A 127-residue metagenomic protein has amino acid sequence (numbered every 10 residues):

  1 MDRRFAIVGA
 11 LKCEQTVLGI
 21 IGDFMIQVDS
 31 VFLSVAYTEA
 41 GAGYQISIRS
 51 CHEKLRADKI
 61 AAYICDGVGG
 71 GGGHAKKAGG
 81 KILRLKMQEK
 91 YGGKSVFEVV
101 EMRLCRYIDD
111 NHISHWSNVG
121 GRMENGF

Functional and structural regions predicted by a protein language model:
M1-F127: Hydrophobic helix-and-loop "lid/oligomerization" segment in the mid-to-C-terminal part of catalytic domains
